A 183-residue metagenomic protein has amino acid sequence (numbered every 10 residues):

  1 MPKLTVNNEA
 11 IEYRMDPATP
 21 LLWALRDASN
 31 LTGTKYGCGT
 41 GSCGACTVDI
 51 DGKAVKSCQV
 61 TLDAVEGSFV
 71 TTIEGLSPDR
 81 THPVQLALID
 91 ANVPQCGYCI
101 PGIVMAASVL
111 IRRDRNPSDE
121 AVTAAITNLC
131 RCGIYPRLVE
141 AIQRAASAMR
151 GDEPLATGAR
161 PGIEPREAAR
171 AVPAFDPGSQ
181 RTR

Functional and structural regions predicted by a protein language model:
M1-R183: Signature of N-terminal electron-transfer/Fe-S-associated modules in redox systems
